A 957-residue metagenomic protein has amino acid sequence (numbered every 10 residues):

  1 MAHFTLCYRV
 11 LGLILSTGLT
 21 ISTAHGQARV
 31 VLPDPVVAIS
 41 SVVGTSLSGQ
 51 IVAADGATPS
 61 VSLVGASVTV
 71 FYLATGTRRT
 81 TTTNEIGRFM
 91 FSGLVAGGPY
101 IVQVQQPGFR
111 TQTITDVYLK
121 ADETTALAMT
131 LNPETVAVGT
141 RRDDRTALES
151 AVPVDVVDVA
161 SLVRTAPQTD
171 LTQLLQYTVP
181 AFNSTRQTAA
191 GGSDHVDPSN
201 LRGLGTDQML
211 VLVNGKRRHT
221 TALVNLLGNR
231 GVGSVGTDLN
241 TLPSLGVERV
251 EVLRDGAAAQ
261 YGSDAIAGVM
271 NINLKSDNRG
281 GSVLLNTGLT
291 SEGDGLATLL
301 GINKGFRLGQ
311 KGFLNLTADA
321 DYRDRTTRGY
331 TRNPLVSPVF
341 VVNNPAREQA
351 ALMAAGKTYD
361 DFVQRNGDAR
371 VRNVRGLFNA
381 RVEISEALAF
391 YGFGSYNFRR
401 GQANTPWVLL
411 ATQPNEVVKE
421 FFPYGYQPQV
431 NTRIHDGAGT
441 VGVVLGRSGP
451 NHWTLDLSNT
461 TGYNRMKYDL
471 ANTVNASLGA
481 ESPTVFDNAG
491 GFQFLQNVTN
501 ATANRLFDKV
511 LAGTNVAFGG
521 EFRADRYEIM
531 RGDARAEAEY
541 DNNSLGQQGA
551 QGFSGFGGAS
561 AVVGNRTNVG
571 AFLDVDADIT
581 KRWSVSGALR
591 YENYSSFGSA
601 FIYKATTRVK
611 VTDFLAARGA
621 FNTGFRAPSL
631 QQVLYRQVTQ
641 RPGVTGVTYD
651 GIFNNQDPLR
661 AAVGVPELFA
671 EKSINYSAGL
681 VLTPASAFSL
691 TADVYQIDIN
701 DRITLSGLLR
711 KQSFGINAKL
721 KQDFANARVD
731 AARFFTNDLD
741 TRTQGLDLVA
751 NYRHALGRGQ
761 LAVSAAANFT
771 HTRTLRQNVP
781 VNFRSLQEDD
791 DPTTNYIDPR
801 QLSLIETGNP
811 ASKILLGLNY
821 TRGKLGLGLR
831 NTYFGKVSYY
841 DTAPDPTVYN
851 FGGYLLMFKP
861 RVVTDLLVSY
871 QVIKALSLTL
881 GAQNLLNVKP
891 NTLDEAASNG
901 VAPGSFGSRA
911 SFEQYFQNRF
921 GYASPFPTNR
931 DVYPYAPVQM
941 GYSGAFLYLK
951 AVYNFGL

Functional and structural regions predicted by a protein language model:
R29-S40, V52-P59, V64-L73, Q105-P107 (+3 more regions): Short, acidic, small-residue-rich periplasmic hinge/interaction motif at the N-terminus of Gram-negative outer-membrane
S92, K216-R254: Short acidic/polar hinge/loop motifs at secondary-structure boundaries that mediate gating or recognition
A128, L171-L174, T178, D197-N200 (+5 more regions): N-terminal periplasmic accessory domains that precede and gate Gram-negative outer-membrane beta-barrel machines
L175-A222: Extracytoplasmic beta-strand/coil segments of soluble accessory domains associated with Gram-negative outer-membrane
T221, H771-T772, T832-P844, Y870-L957: C-terminal beta-signal and adjacent terminal beta-strands/loops of Gram-negative outer-membrane beta-barrel proteins
G268, N273-G288, F362, V371-L377 (+10 more regions): Surface-exposed extracellular loop regions of Gram-negative outer-membrane beta-barrel proteins
E420, Y426-V441, L445-G449, T461 (+3 more regions): Outer-membrane beta-barrel transmembrane domain signature of Gram-negative proteins, especially the mid-to-C-terminal
F518, S689, V694-A843, K950-N954: Gram-negative outer-membrane beta-barrel transporters
